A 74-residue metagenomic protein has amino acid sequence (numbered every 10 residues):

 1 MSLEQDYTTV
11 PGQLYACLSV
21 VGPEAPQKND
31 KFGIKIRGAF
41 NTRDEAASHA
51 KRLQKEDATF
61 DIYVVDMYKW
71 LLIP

Functional and structural regions predicted by a protein language model:
L3-K35, K51, K55, T59-D66 (+1 more regions): Short aromatic-glycine-(Arg/Gly/Cys) micro-motifs in beta-strand/loop hairpins
T42-K51: Short amphipathic alpha-helices within nucleic acid-binding modules
